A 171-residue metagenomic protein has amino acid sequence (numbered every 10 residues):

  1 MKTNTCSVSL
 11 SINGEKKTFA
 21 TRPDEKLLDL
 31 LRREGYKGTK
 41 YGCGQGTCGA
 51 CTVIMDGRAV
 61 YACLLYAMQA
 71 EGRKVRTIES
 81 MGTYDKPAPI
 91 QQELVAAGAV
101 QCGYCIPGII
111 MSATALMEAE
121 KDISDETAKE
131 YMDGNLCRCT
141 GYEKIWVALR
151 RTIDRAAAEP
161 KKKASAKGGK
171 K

Functional and structural regions predicted by a protein language model:
M1-K171: Signature of N-terminal electron-transfer/Fe-S-associated modules in redox systems
